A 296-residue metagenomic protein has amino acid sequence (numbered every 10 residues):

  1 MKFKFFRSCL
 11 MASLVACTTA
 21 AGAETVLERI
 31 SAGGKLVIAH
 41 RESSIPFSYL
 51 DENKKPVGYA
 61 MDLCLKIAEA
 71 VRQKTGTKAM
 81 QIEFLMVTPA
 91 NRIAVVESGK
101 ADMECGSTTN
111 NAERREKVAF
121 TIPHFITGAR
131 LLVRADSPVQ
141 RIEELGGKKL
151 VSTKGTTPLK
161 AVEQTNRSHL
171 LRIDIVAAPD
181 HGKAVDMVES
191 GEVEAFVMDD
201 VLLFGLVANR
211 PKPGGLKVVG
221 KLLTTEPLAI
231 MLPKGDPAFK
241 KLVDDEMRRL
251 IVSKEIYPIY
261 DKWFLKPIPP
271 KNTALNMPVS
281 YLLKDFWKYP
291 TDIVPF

Functional and structural regions predicted by a protein language model:
A23-N53, P138-K148, L282-F296: Immediate post-signal peptide segment of exported/extracytoplasmic ligand-binding proteins
T25-E104: Extracytoplasmic small-molecule ligand-binding "clamshell" domains of the periplasmic binding protein/Venus flytrap
V37, S43-P46, P56-Q73, T109 (+2 more regions): Bilobed "Venus flytrap"/periplasmic-binding protein-like clamshell domains and structurally analogous long
E42, F125-V133, A208-M247, K266-F296: Periplasmic-binding protein-like
D62-A70, E143-E144, K148-K149, K154-T156 (+3 more regions): Extended ligand-binding regions for polar small-molecule ligands
L65, E69, T77-E144, L282-P295: Acidic, polar ligand-binding/catalytic clefts
T75-T88, L171-D180, G220: Short beta-strand-to-loop elements that line the ligand-binding cleft of bilobed periplasmic-binding protein-like
A90-A94, C105-E116, A161-S168, E189-S190 (+1 more regions): A ligand-binding cleft/hinge motif common to bilobed small-molecule-binding domains
